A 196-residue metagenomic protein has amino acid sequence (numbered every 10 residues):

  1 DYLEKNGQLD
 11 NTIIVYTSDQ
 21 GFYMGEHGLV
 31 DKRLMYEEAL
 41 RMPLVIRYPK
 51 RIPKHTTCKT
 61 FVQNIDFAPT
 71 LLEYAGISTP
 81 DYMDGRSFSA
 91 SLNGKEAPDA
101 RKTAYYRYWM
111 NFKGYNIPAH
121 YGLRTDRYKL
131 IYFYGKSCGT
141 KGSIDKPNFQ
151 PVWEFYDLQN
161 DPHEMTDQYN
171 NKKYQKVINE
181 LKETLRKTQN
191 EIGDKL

Functional and structural regions predicted by a protein language model:
D1-T56, T60-Q63, N111-G114: Histidine-centered active-site microenvironments of extracellular/periplasmic hydrolases and transferases
Y2, N6, Y74, N171 (+1 more regions): Structured segments of extracytoplasmic/periplasmic soluble domains in secreted or envelope-associated proteins
N6, Y48-T60, I65, P69-D81 (+2 more regions): Extracytoplasmic/periplasmic substrate-recognition and gating elements
Q20-E26, I65-A68, E73-E154, L158 (+2 more regions): C-terminal cap/loop subdomain of S1 sulfatases and analogous C-terminal strand-loop tails that border
S137, E164-D167: Short, local alpha-helical segments
D161: Intrinsically disordered, low-complexity polar regions and short flexible loop motifs
D167-Q175: Short, flexible active-site recognition loops that position polar ligands and cofactors
